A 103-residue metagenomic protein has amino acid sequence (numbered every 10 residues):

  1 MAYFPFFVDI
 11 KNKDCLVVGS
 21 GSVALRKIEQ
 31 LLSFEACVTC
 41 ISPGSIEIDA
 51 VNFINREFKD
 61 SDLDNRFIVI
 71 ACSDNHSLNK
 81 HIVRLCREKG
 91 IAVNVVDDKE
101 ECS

Functional and structural regions predicted by a protein language model:
M1-E57: Hydrophobic, well-ordered beta-alpha structural blocks that scaffold small-molecule cofactor pockets
A24, L78-N79: Generic non-transmembrane alpha-helix signal with a bias for helix starts/N-cap capping motifs
E29, S33, D64, R84 (+1 more regions): Replace "anionic and nucleotidyl ligands
I41, S61-S77: Rossmann-like NAD(P)-binding element
I48-V51, D64-N65, C102-S103: Short, charged, surface-exposed secondary-structure boundary motifs
R56-S61, S103: Glycine-rich oxoanion-binding loops at beta->alpha junctions
I68-C72, N79-S103: ADP-ribose/adenylate-binding Rossmann-like module
